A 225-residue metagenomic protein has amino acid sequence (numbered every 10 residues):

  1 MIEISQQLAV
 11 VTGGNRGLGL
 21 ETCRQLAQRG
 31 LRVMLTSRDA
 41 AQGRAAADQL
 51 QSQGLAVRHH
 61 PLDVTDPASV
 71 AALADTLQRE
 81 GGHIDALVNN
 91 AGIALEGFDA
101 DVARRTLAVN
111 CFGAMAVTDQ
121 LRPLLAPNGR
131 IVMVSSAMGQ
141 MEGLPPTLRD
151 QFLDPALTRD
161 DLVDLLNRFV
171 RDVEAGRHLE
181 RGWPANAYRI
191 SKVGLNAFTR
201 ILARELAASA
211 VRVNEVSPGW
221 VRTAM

Functional and structural regions predicted by a protein language model:
I2-M34: Canonical Rossmann dinucleotide-binding motif of NAD(H)/NADP(H)-dependent dehydrogenases/reductases, specifically
T12, I84-G92, N110, N128-S136 (+1 more regions): Rossmann-fold scaffold of SDR-type NAD(P)-dependent oxidoreductases
R29-A45: Conserved glycine-rich Rossmann-like NAD(P)H-binding loop of the short-chain dehydrogenase/reductase
A40, P61-A72, A100, C111: The beta1-alpha1 cofactor-binding region of Rossmann-like NAD(H)/NADP(H)-dependent oxidoreductases
L55-A56, T76-N89, L95-G97, R212: A glycine-rich helix->loop->beta "capping" turn within Rossmann-like NAD(P)(H)-dependent oxidoreductase domains
T65, A86, R105-G113, S191: Glycine-rich NAD(P)-binding loop of the Rossmann-fold in SDR/ketoreductase-type enzymes
A72-D75, R79, D101-A108: Active-site Tyr-X3-Lys motif and surrounding loop/helix of classical short-chain dehydrogenase/reductase
I93-A100, R104, P127-A207: Catalytic loop of short-chain dehydrogenase/reductase
